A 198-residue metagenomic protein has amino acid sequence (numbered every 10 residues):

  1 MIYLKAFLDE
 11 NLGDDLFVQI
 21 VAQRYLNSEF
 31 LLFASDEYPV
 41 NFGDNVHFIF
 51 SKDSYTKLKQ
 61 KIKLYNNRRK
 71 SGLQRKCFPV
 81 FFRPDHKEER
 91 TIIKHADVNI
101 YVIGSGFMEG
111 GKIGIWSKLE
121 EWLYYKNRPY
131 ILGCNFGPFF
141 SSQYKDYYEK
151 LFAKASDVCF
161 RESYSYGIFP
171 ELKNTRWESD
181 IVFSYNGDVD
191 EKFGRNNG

Functional and structural regions predicted by a protein language model:
M1-Q143, Y147-K150, V182-F183, D188 (+1 more regions): Aromatic- and Gly/Pro-rich donor/ligand-binding loops that form nucleotide- or phosphate-bearing donor binding pockets
R24, L151-K154, I168-L172: Alpha-helical structural signal in soluble globular domains
A155-E162: A short beta-strand/loop micro-motif in the catalytic core of glycosyltransferases that engages the nucleotide-sugar
Y166-F183: Helix-loop-beta element that forms the nucleotide-linked donor phosphate-binding surface in glycosyltransferases
